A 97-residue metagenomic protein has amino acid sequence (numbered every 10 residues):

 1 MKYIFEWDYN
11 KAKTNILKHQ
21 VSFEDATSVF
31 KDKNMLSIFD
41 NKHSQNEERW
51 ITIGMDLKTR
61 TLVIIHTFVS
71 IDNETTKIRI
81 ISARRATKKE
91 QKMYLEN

Functional and structural regions predicted by a protein language model:
M1-N97: Ribonuclease/tRNase effector modules and their secretory precursors
